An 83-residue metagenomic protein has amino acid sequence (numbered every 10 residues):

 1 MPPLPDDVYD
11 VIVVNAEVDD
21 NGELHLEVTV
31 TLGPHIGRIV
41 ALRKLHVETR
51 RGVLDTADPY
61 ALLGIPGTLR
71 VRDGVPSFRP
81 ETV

Functional and structural regions predicted by a protein language model:
M1-V83: Short beta-rich binding modules
